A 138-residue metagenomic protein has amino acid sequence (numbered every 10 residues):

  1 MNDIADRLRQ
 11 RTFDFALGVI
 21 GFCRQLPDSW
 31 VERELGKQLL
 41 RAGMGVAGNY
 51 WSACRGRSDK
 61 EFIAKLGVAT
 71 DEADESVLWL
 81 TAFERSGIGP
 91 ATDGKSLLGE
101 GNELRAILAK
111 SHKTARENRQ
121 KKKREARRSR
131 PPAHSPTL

Functional and structural regions predicted by a protein language model:
M1-L138: Amphipathic alpha-helical assembly/interaction segments
